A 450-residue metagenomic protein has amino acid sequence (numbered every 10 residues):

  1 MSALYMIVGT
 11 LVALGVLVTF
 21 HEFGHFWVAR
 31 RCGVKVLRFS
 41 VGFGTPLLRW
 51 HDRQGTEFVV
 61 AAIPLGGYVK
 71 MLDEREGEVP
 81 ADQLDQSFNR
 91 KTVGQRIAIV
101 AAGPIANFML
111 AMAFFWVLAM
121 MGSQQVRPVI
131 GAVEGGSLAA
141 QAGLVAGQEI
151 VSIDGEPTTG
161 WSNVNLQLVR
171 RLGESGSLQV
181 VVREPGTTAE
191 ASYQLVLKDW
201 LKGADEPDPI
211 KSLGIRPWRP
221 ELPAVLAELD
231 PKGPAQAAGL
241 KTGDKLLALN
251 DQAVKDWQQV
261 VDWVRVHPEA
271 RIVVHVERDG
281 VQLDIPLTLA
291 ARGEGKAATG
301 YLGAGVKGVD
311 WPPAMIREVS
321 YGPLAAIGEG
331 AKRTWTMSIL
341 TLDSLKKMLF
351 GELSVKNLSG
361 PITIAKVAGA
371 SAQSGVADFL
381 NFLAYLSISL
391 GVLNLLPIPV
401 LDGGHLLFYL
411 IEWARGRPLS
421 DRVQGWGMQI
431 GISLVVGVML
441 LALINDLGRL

Functional and structural regions predicted by a protein language model:
M1-T10: Feature marks short, highly hydrophobic, charge-poor N-terminal signal-anchor/signal peptide-like helices that anchor
T19, F23-V28, I105, M109 (+2 more regions): Active-site His/Glu-centered metal-binding helix of metallohydrolases
H21-G24, V60, G103, N394 (+2 more regions): Divalent metal-coordination and catalytic microenvironments
R30-A111, R183, S192-L197, K202-P207 (+5 more regions): Membrane-embedded helix-turn/re-entrant segments that form the catalytic/gating core of multi-pass membrane enzymes
C32-L37, G122-A140, V145: Alpha-helical transmembrane signal-anchor/signal-peptide segments
Q86-G94, D208-A248, Q252-A253, Q258 (+3 more regions): Functional transmembrane alpha-helices
I97-G131, L166-V169, Q179-V181, A191-D230 (+2 more regions): PDZ/PDZ-like peptide-tail recognition elements
E134-Q148, L166-Q167, P231-D244, D262-W263: PDZ/PDZ-like domain micro-motif
